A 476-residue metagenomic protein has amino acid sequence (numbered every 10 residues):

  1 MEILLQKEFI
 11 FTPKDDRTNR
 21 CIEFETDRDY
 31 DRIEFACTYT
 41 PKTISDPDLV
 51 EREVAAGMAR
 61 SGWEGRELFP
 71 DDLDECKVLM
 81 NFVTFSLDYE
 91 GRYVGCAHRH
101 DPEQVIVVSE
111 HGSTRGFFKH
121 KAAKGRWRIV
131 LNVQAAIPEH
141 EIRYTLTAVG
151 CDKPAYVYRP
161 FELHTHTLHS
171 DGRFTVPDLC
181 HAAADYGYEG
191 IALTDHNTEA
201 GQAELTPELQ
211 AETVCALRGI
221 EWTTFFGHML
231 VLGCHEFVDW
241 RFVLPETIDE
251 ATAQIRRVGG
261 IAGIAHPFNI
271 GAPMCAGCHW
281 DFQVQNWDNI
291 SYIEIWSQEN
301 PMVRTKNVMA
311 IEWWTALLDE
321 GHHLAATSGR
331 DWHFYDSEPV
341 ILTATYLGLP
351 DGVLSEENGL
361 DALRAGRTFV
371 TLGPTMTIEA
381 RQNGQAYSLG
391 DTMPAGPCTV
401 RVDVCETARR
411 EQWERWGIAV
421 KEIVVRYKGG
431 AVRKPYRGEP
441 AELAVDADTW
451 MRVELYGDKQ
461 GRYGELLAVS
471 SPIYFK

Functional and structural regions predicted by a protein language model:
M1-H164, R173, P177-G187: Acidic, Ser/Thr/Pro
I3-E8, K14, N19, G150-D152 (+1 more regions): C-terminal functional module detector
D101, L318, L324-S328, F334 (+1 more regions): Conserved beta-sheet core of the metallophosphoesterase superfamily
K121, A183, F282-D288, D319 (+2 more regions): Structural motif
V133-A135, I220, L455-K459: Surface-exposed loop/turn motifs at beta-strand-loop junctions within extracellular Ig-like and Fibronectin type III
A155-F282, D288, I295-W314, G329 (+5 more regions): A metal-dependent hydrolase metal-coordination microenvironment
T224-G227, W287-I290, G321, V340-L342: Short, solvent-exposed loop/turn segments at the edges of secondary structure
